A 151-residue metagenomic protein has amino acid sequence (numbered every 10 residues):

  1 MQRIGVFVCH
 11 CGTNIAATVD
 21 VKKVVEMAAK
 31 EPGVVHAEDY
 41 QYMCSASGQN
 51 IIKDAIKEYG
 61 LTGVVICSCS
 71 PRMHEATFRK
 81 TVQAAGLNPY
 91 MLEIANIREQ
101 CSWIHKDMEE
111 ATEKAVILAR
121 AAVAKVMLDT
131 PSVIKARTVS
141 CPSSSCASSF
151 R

Functional and structural regions predicted by a protein language model:
M1-R151: Residues forming the flavin
